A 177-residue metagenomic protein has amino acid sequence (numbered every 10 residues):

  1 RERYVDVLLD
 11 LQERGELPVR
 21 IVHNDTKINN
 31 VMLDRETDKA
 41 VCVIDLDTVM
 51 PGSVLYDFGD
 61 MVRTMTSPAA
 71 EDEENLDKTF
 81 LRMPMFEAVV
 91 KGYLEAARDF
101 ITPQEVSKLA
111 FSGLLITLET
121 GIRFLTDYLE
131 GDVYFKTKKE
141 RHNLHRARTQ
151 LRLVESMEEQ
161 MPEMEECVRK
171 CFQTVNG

Functional and structural regions predicted by a protein language model:
R1, S112, Y128: Short acidic/histidine-centered micro-motifs embedded in hydrophobic/aromatic stretches that mark compact functional
R1-H23, I28-C42, L115, V133-L144 (+2 more regions): ATP-dependent phospho-/nucleotidyl transfer catalytic cores
R3-L11, L46, T64-S67, E95 (+1 more regions): Conserved helix-loop functional segments at active or binding sites
G15, N29-A70: Catalytic activation segment of kinase domains across protein kinase-like and atypical kinase folds
P18, H23, M50, L81 (+3 more regions): Secondary-structure capping and boundary motifs in well-ordered enzyme cores
L55-R98, L115-Y134: Active-site activation/catalytic loop segments of kinase-like enzymes and analogous catalytic loops in related
I101-G113: All-alpha amphipathic helical-bundle segments outside canonical DNA-binding/catalytic cores that form hydrophobic
M157-P162: Long, compositionally biased intrinsically disordered regions
